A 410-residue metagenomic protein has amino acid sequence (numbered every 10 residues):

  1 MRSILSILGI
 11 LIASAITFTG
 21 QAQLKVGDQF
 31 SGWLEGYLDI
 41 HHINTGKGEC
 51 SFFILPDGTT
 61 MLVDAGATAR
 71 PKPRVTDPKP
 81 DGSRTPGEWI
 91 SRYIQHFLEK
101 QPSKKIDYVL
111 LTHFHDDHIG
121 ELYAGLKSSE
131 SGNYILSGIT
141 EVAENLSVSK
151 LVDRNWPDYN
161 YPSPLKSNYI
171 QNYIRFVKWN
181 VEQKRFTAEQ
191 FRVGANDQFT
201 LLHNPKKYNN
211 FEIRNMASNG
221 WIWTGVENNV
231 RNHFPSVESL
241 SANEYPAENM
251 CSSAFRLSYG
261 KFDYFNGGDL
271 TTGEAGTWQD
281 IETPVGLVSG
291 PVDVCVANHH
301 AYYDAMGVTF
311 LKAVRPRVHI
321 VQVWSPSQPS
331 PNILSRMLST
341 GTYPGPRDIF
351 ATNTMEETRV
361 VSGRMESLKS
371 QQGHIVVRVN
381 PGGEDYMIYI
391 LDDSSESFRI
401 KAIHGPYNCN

Functional and structural regions predicted by a protein language model:
M1-L5: Positively charged n-region of N-terminal signal peptides that target proteins for export
I7-T17: Bacterial N-terminal signal peptides
F18-A22: Sec/Tat signal peptide C-region and signal peptidase I cleavage site
Q23-D39, T45, G82, Y93-H96 (+5 more regions): Flexible, acidic/histidine-containing loops and adjacent segments that form or flank the divalent-metal
G46, G66-T68, H115-D117, W156-D158 (+4 more regions): Catalytic metal-binding/acid-base residues of hydrolase active sites
S51-L55, V63-A65, K72-T76, G120-G125 (+6 more regions): Short, solvent-exposed loop/turn and secondary-structure capping segments
P56-M61, A67-L151, V285-Y302, R315-I320: Active-site metal-binding motif and surrounding structural segment of the metallo-beta-lactamase
G276-R378: Long, structured stretches of catalytic cores involved in phosphate-ester chemistry, encompassing
